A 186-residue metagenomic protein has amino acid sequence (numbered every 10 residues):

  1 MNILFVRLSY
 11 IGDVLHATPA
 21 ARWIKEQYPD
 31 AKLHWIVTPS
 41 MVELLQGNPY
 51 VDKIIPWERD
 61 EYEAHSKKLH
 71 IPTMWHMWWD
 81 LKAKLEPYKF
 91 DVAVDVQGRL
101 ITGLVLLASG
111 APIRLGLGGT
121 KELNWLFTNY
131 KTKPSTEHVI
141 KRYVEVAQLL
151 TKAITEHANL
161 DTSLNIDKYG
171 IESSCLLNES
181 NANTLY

Functional and structural regions predicted by a protein language model:
M1-Y186: Catalytic machinery of carbohydrate-active enzymes, primarily nucleotide-sugar-dependent glycosyltransferases
